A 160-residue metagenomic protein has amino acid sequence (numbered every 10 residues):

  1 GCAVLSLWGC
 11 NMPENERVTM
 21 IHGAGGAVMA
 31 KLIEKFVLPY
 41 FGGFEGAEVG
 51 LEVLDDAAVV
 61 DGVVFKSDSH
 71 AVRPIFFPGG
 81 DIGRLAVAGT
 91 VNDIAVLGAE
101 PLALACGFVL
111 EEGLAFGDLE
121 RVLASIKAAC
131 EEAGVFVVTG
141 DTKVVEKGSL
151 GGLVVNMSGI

Functional and structural regions predicted by a protein language model:
N11-M12, T142: Short linear motifs in intrinsically disordered/low-complexity regions
M12-I21: Generic N-terminal amphipathic, Lys/Arg-enriched alpha-helix
T19, A27-I160: Glycine-rich phosphate/pyrophosphate-binding loop regions near the starts of catalytic domains
